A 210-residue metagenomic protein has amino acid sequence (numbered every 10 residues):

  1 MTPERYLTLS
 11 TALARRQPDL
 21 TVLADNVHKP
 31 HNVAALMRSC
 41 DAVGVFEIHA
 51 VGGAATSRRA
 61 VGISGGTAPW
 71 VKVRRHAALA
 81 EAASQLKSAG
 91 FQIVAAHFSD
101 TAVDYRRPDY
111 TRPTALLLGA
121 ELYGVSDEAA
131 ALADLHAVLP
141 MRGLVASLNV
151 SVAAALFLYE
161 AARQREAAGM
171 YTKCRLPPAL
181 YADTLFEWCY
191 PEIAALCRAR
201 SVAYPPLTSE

Functional and structural regions predicted by a protein language model:
M1-E210: Post-transcriptional modification and biogenesis factors for structured RNAs of the translation apparatus
